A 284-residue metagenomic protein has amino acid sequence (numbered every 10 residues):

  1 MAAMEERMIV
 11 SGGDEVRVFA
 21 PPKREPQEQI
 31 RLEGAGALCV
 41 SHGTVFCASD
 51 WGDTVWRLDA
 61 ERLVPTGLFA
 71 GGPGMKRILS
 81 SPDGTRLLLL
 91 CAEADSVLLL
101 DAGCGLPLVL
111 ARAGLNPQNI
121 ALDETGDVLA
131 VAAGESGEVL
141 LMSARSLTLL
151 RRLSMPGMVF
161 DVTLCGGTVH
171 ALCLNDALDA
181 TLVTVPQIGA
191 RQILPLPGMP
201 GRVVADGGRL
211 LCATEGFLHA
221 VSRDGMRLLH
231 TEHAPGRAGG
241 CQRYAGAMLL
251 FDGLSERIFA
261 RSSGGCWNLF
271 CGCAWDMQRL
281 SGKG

Functional and structural regions predicted by a protein language model:
M1-G284: Predominantly soluble domains enriched in secretory-pathway, periplasmic, or organellar proteins
